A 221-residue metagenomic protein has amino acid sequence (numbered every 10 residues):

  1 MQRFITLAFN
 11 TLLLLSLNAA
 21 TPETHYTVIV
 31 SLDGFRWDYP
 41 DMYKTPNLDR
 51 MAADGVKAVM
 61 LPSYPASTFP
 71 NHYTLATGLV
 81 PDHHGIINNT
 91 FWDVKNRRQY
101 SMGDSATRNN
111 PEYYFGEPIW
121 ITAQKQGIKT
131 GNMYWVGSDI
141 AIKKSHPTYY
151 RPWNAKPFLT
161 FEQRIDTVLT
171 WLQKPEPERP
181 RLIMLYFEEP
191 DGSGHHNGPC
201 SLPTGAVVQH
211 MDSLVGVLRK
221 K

Functional and structural regions predicted by a protein language model:
M1-E23: Bacterial Sec-dependent N-terminal signal peptides
A20-E23, M42, A66-T68, Q124-K125 (+1 more regions): Extracellular/periplasmic catalytic domains that process cell-envelope and extracellular macromolecules
A20-E23, R50, G55, S105 (+2 more regions): Coil residues (strongly favoring Ser/Thr
T24-I29, W37-T45, Y64-F69, N109-G116 (+3 more regions): Solvent-exposed, acidic/flexible segments
T24-R36, R50-M51, L75, A123 (+3 more regions): Beta-strand elements within well-structured catalytic alpha/beta cores of enzymes that handle phosphate/sulfate esters
P40-H84: Short, structured active-site-proximal loop/turn typified by the sulfatase FGly-forming signature C/S-X-P-X-R
V80-V207: His/Asp/Glu-rich, glycine-adjacent segments that coordinate divalent cations and/or stabilize oxyanion chemistry on
W171, L218-K221: Generic, well-ordered alpha-helical scaffold segments in large soluble proteins
